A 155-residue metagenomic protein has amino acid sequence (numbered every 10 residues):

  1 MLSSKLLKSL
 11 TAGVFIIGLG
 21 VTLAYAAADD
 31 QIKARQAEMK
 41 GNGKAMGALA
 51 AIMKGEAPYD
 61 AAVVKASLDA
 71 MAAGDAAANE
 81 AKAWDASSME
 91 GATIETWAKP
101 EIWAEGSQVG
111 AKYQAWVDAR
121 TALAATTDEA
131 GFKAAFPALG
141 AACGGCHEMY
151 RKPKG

Functional and structural regions predicted by a protein language model:
L2-G13: Bacterial N-terminal signal peptides that target proteins for export
V14-G18: Core hydrophobic alpha-helical transmembrane segments of single-pass membrane proteins
L19-A27: Sec/Tat signal peptide C-region and signal peptidase I cleavage site
D29-G155: Sequence context surrounding c-type heme c attachment/ligation sites in exported
